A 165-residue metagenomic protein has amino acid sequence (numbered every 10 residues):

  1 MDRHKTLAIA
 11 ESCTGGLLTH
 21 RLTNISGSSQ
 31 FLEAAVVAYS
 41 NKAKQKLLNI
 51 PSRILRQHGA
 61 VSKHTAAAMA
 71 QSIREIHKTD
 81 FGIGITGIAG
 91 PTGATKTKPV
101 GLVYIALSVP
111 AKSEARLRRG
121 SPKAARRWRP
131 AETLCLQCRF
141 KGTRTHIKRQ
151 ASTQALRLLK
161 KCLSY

Functional and structural regions predicted by a protein language model:
M1-S113, P130-Y165: Short alpha-helical segments enriched in small residues
S113-R127, A131: Short Gly/Ser/Thr- and charged-rich N-terminal loops/segments that act as flexible capping/hinge elements
